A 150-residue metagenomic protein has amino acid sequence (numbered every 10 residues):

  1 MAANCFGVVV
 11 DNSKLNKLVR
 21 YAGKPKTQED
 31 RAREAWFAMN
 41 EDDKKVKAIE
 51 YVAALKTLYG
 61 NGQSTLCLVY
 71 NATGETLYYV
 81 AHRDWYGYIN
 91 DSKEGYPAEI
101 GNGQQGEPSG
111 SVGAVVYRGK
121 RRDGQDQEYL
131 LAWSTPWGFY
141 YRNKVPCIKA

Functional and structural regions predicted by a protein language model:
M1-A150: Intrinsically disordered, low-complexity segments enriched in small/polar residues
